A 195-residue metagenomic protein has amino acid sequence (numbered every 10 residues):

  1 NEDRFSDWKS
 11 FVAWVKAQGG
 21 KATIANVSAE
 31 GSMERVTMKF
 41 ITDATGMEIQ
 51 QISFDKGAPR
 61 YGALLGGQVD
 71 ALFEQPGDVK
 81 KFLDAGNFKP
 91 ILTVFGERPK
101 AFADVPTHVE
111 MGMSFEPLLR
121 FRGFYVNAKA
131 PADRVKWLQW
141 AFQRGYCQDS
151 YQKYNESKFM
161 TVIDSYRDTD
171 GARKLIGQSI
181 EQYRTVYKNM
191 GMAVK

Functional and structural regions predicted by a protein language model:
N1-P59, H108-E110, F121-E156: Hinge/capping helix and adjacent helix->loop/strand transition within the periplasmic-binding protein
V15, K39-F40, A44, A58-L72 (+2 more regions): Short helices/loops that flank or line small-molecule/ion binding pockets
G19-A22, M47, L65-E74, N87-P90 (+2 more regions): Alpha-to-beta junction loops
A44-M47, A132-K195: An extracytoplasmic/periplasmic, membrane-proximal ligand-sensing/linker region
K56-G57, E74-V79, V94-G96, R120 (+1 more regions): Beta->alpha turn/N-cap motifs
L92-A128: Periplasmic-binding protein-like
